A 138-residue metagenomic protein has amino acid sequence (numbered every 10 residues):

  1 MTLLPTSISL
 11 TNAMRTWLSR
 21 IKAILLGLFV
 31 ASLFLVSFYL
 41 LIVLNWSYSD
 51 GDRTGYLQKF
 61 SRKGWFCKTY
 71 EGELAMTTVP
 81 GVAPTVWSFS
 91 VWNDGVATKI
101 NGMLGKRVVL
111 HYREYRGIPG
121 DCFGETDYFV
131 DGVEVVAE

Functional and structural regions predicted by a protein language model:
M1-S19: N-terminal Lys/Arg-rich, disordered targeting/topogenic segments
I24-L40: Hydrophobic membrane-insertion alpha-helices, especially the h-region of bacterial N-terminal signal peptides
V36-G51: Aromatic-capped interface at the extracytoplasmic side of an N-terminal signal-anchor transmembrane helix
D52, P84, M103-R107, E125: Extracytoplasmic
D52-S88: Short extracytoplasmic
Y70-E73, N93, Y112-E114: A mature extracytoplasmic/lumenal domain signature
D94-L110: Short nucleic-acid-contacting surface segments enriched for D/E, G, S/T with interspersed K/R
Y115-E138: OB-fold/S1-family single-stranded nucleic acid-binding modules
